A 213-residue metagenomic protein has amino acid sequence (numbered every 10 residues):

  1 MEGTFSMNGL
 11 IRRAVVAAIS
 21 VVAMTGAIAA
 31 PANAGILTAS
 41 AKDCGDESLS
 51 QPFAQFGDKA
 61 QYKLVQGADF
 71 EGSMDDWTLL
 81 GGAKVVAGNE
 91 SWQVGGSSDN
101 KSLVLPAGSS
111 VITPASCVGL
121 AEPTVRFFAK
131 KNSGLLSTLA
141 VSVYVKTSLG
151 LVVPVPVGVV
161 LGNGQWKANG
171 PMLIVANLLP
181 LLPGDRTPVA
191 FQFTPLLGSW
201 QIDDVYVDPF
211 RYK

Functional and structural regions predicted by a protein language model:
T4-A18: Bacterial N-terminal signal peptides that target proteins for export
M24-A32: C-terminal segment of classical bacterial N-terminal signal peptides
I36-A41, S48, P52-G57, K63-S102: Extracellular glycan-recognition surfaces and repeat-rich motifs
F56, A60, S148-R186, T194-Q201: Extracellular carbohydrate recognition and processing domains and analogous Trp-centered ligand-binding platforms
F70, P123-K131, T187-P195: Extracellular beta-strand-rich recognition modules
T78-L80, P106, C117-E122, K130-L139 (+1 more regions): Extended, low-complexity, turn-rich repeat/linker tracts enriched in Gly/Pro/Ser/Thr and Asp/Glu that occur
S98-T124: Short beta-strands within extracellular/lumenal beta-sheet-rich domains
L197-K213: Exposed low-complexity, polar/acidic, P/S/T/G-rich flexible segments that act as propeptides, protease-susceptible
